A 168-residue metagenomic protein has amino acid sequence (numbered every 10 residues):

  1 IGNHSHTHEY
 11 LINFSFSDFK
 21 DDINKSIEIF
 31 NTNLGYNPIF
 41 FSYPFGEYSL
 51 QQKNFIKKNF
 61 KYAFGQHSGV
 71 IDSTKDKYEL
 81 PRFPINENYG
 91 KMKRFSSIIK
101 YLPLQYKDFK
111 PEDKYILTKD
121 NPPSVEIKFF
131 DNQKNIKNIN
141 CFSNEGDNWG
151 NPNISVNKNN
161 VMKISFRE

Functional and structural regions predicted by a protein language model:
I1-Q51, T74-P81: Metal-dependent polysaccharide deacetylase catalytic core of the NodB/CE4 family, i.e., the active-site-bearing domain
G2, H6, T32, K53-Y115: Active-site-adjacent pocket scaffolds in enzyme catalytic domains
N13, I23, G46, L50-F55 (+4 more regions): Generic alpha-helix signal with a bias toward terminal, lower-confidence helices and secondary-structure junctions
Y43-F45, L50, F64, N144 (+1 more regions): Intrinsically disordered, low-complexity regions enriched in small/polar residues
R82-E168: Terminal accessory/targeting
